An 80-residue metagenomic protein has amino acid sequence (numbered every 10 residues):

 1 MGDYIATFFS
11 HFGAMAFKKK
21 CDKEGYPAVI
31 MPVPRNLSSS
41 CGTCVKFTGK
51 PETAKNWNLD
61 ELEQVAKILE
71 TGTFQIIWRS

Functional and structural regions predicted by a protein language model:
M1-A14: A contiguous binding-surface segment within folded domains or other stable secondary-structure elements
G2-I5, D22, Y26-T48: Amphipathic, hydrophobic secondary-structure cores in small proteins
F9, A16, M31-P34, S38 (+1 more regions): Generic, ordered loop/turn and secondary-structure boundary motif
S10-G13, F47-E52: Helix N-cap motif at beta-to-alpha junctions
H11-P27: Short amphipathic alpha-helix segments
F17, P34-L37, A66, E70-T73: Aromatic-residue detector
K19-C21, C41-V45, N58-D60, S80: Surface-exposed beta-strand edges and their flanking turn/coil or helix-capping segments
G49-S80: C-terminal structural segments of small proteins and small subunits
